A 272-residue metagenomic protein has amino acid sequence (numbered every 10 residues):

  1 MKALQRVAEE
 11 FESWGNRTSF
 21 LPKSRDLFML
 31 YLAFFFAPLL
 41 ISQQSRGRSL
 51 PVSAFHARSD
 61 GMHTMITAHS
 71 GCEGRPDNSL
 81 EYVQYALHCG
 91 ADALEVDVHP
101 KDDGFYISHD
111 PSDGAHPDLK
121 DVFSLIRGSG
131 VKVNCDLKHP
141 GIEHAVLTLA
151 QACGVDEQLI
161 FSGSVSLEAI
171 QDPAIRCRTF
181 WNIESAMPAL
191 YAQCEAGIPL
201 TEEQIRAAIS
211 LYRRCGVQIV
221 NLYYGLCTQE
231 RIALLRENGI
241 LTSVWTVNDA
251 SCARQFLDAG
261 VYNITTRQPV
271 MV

Functional and structural regions predicted by a protein language model:
A3-V272: Phosphate-group recognition and catalysis centered on beta-loop-alpha active-site segments
